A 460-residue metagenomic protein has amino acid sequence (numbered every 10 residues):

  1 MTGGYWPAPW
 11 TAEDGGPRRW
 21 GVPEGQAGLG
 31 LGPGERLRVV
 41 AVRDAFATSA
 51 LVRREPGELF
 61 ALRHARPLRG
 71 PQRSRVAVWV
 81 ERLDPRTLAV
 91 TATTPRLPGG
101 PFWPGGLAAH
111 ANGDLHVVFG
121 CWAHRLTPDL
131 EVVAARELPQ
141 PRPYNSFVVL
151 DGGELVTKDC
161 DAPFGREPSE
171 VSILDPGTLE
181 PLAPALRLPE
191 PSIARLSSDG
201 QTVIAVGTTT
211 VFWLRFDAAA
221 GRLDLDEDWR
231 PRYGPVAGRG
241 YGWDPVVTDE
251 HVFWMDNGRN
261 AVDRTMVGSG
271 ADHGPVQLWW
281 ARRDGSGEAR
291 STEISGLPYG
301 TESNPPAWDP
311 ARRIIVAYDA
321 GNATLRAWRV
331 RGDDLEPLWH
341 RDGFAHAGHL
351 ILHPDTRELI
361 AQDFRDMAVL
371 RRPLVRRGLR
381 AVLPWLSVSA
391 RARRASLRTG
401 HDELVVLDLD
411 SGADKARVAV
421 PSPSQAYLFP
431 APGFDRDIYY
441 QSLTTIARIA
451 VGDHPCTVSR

Functional and structural regions predicted by a protein language model:
M1-V39, R377-L397, T444-T445, A450-R460: Sequence/structural signature of beta-propeller modules and their immediately flanking N-terminal secretory/stalk
T2-V78, R96-G105: Beta-strand-rich domains and repeat architectures in extracellular enzymes and scaffolds, especially beta-propellers
T11, E58-F60, D114-H116, E154-V156 (+5 more regions): Conserved beta-propeller blade signature
P17-R18, A65-P71, W122-H124, D161-R166 (+5 more regions): Short glycine/acidic-enriched loop and turn motifs that connect beta-strands
E35-V42, A89-L97, E131-E137, E180-L186 (+4 more regions): A short beta-strand motif characteristic of beta-propeller blades
D44-V52, G99-A108, Q140-G152, L188-D199 (+4 more regions): Repeated scaffold domains used in trafficking and secretory/extracellular systems, primarily beta-propellers
T301-A307, A317, G321-T324, H340-L409: Loop/turn-rich, solvent-exposed surfaces of beta-rich toroidal or solenoidal domains
A419-R460: Blade-level signature of beta-propeller repeat domains, shared across WD40, Kelch, NHL, RCC1 and BNR/Asp-box propellers
